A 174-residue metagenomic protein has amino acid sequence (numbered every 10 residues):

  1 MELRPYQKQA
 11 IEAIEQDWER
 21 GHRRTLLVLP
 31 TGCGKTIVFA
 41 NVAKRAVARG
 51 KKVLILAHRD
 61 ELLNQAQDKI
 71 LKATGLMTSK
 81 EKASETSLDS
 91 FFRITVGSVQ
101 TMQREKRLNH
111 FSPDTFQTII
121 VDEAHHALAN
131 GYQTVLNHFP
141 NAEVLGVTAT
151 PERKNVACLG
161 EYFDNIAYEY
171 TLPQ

Functional and structural regions predicted by a protein language model:
M1-V28: Conserved pre-motif I regulatory segment
I14, V38-A46, V135: Hydrophobic residues on the short alpha-helix immediately C-terminal to a glycine-rich phosphate/catalytic loop
R20-A43: Walker A/P-loop
V28-L29, L56, T148: Residues at the beta-strand->loop junction immediately N-terminal to the Walker
K51-K52, F91-I94, T115-T118, P140-L145: Loop/turn-to-beta-strand initiation segments
V53, D60-A83: Conserved helix-turn-beta segment of the N-terminal RecA-like "Helicase ATP-binding" lobe in SF1/SF2 helicases
S84-T115, A129-T134: Conserved helix/coil segment N-terminal to the catalytic DExD/H
Q117, H125-Q174: Post-DEXD/H (motif II) to motif III coupling segment of the RecA-like Helicase ATP-binding lobe
